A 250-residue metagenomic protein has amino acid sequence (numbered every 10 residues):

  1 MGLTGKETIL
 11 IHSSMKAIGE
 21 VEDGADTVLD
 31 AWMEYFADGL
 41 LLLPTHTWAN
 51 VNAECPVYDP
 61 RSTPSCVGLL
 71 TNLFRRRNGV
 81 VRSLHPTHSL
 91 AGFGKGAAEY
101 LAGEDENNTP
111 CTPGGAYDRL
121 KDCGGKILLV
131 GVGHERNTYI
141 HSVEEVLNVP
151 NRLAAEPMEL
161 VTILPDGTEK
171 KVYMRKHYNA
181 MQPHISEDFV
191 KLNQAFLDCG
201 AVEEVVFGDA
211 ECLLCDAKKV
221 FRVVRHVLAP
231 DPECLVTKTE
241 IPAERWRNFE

Functional and structural regions predicted by a protein language model:
M1-T8, L120-C123: Glycine-rich phosphate/diphosphate-binding loops that line cofactor/substrate pockets in enzymes
T4-E54: N-terminal active-site beta-alpha-beta segment that forms phosphate/nucleotide-binding and substrate-recognition loops
H12, H141-S142: Histidine-centered active-site/metal-ligand motif
D26-V28, V143-N148: Short, solvent-exposed amphipathic alpha-helical segments in soluble enzyme and RNA/protein-processing domains
A37-D38, P150-H184: Short, flexible loop segments at boundaries between secondary-structure elements
N52-H141: Internal, conserved structured core segments that host functional sites
C55-L69, G94-A97, Y173-D198: A broadly tuned preference for mixed-charge, low-complexity surface segments
R175-E250: Acidic/aromatic/glycine-rich contiguous surface patches that form carbohydrate-binding/processing clefts and analogous
